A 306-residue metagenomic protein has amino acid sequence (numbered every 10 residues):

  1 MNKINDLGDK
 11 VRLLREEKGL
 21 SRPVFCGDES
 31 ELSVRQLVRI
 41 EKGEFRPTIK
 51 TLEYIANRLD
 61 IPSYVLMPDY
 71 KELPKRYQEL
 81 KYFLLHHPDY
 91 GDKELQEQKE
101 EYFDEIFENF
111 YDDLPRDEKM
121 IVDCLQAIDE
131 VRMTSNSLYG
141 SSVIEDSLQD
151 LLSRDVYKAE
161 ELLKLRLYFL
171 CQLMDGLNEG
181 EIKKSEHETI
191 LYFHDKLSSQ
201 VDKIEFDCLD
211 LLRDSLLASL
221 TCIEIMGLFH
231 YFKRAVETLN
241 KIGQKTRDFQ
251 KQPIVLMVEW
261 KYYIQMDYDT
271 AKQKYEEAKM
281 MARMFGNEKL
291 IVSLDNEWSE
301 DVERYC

Functional and structural regions predicted by a protein language model:
M1-K18: A short, Lys/Arg-rich alpha-helix, primarily the initiator
K18-R39: Short alpha-helical DNA-recognition segment
K50-V65: DNA major-groove recognition helix of helix-turn-helix/homeodomain DNA-binding modules
P68-E94, E276, M280, M284 (+1 more regions): Short, charged recognition helix plus adjacent turn of helix-turn-helix-like nucleic-acid-binding domains
K75-H86, P115-M133, K158-E181, L209-T221 (+1 more regions): Amphipathic alpha-helical repeat scaffolds of TPR domains
D89-I106, M133-L152, E181-L197, M226-T238 (+1 more regions): Helix-turn-helix repeat elements of alpha-solenoid scaffolds
E105-K119, L148-L165, D195-L209, K241-F249: Flexible helix-coil transition and linker loops at the boundaries of alpha-helical arrays
F169-D248, V255-I264: Alpha-helical adaptor scaffolds
